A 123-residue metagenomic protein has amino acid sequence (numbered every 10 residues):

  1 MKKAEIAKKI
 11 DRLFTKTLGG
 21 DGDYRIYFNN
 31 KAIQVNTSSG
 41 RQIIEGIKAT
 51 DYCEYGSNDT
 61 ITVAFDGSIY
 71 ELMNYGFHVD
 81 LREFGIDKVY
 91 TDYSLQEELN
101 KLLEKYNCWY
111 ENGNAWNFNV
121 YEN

Functional and structural regions predicted by a protein language model:
M1-D51: Positively charged, hydrophobic/aromatic-enriched amphipathic segments
I26-K31, N112-F118: Acidic carboxylate-rich catalytic motifs and surrounding loops in phosphoryl-/glycosyl-chemistry enzymes
N36-G113, E122: Acidic, low-complexity, intrinsically disordered interaction modules
